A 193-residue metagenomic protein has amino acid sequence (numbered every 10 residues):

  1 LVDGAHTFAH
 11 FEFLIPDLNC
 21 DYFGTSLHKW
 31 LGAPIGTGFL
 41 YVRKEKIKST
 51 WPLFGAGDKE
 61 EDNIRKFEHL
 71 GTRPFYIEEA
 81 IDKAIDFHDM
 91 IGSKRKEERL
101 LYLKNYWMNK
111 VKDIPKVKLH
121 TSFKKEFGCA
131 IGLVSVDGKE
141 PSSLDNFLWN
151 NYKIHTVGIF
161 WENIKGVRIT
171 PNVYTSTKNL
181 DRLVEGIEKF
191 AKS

Functional and structural regions predicted by a protein language model:
L1-C20: Catalytic PLP-binding core of fold-type I/II PLP enzymes
L1-D3, G24, H120, V157: Structural detector of well-ordered beta-strand residues that form the stable sheet scaffold of enzyme domains
L18-D58: Active-site PLP attachment segment
G55-F87, L100-Y102: PLP-dependent aminotransferase class I/II
D82-H120: Conserved PLP-dependent catalytic core of the aminotransferase class-I/II
L101-N105, I114-N151: Conserved PLP-binding catalytic core of the aspartate aminotransferase-like
N146-S193: PLP-dependent enzyme catalytic core of the Aspartate aminotransferase-like
